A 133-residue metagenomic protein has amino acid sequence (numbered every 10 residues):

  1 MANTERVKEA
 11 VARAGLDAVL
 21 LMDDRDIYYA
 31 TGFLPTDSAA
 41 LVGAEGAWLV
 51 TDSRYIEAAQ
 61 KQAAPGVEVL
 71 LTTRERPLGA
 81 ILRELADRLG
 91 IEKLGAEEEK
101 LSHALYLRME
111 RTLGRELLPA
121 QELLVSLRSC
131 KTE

Functional and structural regions predicted by a protein language model:
M1-W48, G79-G90, R111: Terminal domain-start leader segments
A2-T4, P77-E133: Flexible, acidic/His-enriched mid-domain "rim/lid" segments that flank
L21-M22, L70-R74, L118-E122: Conserved beta-strand termini and adjacent loop/short-helix elements that scaffold enzyme active sites in alpha/beta
D26, T51-A58, K100-Y106: Short, polar loop motifs at secondary-structure junctions
G32-F33, K61-Q62, Y106-M109: Short amphipathic alpha-helical segments
G43, A63-G66, R111-G114: Short, structured coil segments at secondary-structure junctions
V50-D52, T72, E97, A120: Generic beta-sheet signal
D52-A80: Compact, glycine/acidic-enriched structural inserts
